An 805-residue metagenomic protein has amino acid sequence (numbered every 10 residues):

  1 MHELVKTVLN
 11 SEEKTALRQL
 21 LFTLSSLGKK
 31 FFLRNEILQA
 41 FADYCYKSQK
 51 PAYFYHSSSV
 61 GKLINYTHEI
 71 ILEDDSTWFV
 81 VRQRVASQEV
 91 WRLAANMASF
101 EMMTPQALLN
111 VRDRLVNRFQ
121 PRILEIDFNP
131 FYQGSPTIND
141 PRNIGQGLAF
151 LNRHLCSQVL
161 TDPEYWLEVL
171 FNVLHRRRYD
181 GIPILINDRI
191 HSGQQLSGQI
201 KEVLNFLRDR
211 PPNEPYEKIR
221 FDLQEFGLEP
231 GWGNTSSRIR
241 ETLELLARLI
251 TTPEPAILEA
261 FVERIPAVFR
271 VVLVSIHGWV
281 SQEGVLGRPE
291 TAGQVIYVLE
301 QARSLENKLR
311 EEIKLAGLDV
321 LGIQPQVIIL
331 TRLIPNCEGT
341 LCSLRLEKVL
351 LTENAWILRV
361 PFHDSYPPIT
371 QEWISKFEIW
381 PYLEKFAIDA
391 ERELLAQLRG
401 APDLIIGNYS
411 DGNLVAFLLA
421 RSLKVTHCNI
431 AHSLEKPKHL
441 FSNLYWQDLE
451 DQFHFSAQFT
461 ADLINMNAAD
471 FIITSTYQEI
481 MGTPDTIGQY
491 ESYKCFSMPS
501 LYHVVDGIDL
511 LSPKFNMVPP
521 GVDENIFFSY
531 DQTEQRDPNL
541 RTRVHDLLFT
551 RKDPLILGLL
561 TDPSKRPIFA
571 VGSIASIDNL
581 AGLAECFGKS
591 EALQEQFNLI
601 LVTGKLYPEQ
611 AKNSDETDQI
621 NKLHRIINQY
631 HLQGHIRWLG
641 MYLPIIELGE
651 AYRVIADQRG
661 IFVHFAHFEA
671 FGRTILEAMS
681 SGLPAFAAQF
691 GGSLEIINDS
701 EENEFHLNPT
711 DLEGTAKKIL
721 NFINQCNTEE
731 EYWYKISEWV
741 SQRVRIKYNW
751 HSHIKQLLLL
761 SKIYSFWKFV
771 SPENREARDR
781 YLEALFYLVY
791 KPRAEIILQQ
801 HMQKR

Functional and structural regions predicted by a protein language model:
M1-R805: Catalytic cores of nucleotide-sugar-dependent glycosyltransferases that transfer UDP/GDP/TDP-activated
